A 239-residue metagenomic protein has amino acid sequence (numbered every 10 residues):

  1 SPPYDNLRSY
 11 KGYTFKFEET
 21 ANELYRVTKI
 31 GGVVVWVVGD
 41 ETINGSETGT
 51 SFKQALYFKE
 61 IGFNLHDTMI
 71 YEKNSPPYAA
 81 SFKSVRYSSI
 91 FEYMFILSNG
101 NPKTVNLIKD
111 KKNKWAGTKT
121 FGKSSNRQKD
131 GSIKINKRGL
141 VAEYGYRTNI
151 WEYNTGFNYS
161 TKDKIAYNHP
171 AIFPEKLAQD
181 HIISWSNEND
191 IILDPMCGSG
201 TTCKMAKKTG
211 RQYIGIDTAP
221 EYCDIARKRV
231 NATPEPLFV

Functional and structural regions predicted by a protein language model:
S1-R227, N231-T233: Core catalytic lobe of class I
E235-V239: Conserved SAM-binding strand-loop segment of SAM-dependent methyltransferases
